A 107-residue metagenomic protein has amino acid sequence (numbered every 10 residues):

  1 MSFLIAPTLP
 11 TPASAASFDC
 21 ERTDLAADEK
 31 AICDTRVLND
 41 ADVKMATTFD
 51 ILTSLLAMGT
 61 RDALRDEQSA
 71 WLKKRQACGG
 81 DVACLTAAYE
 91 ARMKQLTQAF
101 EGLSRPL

Functional and structural regions predicted by a protein language model:
M1-T8: Bacterial N-terminal signal peptides
L9-L107: N-terminal alpha-helical modules
